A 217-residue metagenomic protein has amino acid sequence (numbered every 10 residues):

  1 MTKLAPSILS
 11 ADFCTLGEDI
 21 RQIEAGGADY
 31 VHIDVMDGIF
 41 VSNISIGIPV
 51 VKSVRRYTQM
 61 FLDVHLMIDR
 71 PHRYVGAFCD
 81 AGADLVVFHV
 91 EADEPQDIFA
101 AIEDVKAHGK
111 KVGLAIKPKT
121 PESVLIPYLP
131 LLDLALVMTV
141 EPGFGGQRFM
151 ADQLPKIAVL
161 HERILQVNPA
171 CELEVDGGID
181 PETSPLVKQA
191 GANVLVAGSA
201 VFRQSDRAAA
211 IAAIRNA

Functional and structural regions predicted by a protein language model:
M1-V87, A92-A100, A107, K111-V112 (+5 more regions): Conserved N-terminal beta1-alpha1 strand-loop-helix module at the mouth
L114-I116: Short, hydrophobic beta-strand segments that form beta-sheet elements in well-ordered domains
K119-P121, D180: Short acidic loop-to-helix transition motifs that present clustered carboxylates
V140, G146-Q147, N168-A170: Strongly charged, low-complexity linkers/loops
G145-M150, D176: Short, glycine/charged-rich beta-strand-loop motifs at protein surfaces that mediate ligand recognition and catalysis
P169-V175, D180-S184, K188-A217: Alpha/beta catalytic cores of nucleotide-metabolism and tRNA/nucleoside-modifying enzymes
